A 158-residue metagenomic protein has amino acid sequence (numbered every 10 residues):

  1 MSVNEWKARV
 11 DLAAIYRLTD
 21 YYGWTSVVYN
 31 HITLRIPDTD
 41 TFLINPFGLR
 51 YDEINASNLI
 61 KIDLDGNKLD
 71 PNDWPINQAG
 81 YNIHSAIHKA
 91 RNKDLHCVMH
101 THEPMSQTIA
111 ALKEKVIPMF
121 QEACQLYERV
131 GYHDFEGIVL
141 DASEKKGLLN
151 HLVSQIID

Functional and structural regions predicted by a protein language model:
M1-D158: Glycine-rich flexible loops
